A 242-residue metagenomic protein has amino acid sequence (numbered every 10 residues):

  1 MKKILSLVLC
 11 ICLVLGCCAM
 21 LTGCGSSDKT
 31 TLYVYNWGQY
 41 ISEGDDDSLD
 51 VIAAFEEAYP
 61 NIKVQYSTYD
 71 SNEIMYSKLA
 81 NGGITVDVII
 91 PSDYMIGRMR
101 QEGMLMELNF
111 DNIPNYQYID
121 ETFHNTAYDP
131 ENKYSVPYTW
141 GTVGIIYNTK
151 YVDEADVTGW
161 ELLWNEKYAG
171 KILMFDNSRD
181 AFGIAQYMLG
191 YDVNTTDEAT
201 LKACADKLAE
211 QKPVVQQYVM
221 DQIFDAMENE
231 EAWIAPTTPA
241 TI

Functional and structural regions predicted by a protein language model:
M1-L32, E57: Short, low-complexity disordered leader/linker segments with a strong preference for bacterial N-terminal type II
D28-R98, F224-D225: Early extracytoplasmic/lumenal segment of secretory-pathway proteins
G82-P91, M104-L105, Y168-G170, N229-P236: Alpha-to-beta junction loops
D93-W140, E154-E161: Hinge/lid segment of periplasmic solute-binding proteins
G141-G144, G183-I184: Small-molecule pocket liners
K150-T158, G190-T196: Short helix-loop capping/hinge motifs at secondary-structure junctions, enriched in acidic/polar residues
L162-D176: Short loop->beta-strand "edge-of-pocket" segments that line small-molecule binding or catalytic clefts across diverse
L173-N177, A181, A185, V193-I242: Ligand-binding pocket segment of bilobal, Venus flytrap-like solute-binding proteins
